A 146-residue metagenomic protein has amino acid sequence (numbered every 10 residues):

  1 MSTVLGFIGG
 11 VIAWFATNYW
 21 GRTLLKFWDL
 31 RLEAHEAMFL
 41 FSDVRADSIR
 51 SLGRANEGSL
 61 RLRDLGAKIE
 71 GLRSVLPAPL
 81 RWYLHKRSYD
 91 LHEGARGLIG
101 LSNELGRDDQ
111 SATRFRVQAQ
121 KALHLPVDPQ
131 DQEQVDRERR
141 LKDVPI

Functional and structural regions predicted by a protein language model:
M1-F7: Feature marks short, highly hydrophobic, charge-poor N-terminal signal-anchor/signal peptide-like helices that anchor
I8-I12: Alpha-helical membrane-embedded segments
A13, T17-I146: Conserved non-transmembrane functional hotspots
